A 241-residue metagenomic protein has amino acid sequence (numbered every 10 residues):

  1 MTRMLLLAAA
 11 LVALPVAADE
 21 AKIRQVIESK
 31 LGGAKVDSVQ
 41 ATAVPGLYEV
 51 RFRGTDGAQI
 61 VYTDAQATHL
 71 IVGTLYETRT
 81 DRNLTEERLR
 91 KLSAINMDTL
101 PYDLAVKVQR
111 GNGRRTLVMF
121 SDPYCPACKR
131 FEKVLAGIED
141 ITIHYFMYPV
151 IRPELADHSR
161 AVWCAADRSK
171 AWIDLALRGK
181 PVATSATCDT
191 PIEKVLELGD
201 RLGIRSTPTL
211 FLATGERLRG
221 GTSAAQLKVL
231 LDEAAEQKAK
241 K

Functional and structural regions predicted by a protein language model:
M1-L5: Bacterial N-terminal signal peptides that target proteins for export
L7-A17: Hydrophobic h-region of N-terminal signal peptides that target proteins for export in Gram-negative bacteria
A17-R160, D174-L177, P181-T207, A224-K241: Extracytoplasmic thiol/disulfide redox context detector
A166-I173: Conserved, helical-rich catalytic subdomain that frames metal- and/or nucleotide-binding sites in enzyme alpha/beta
A213-T214: Short strand-turn-strand beta-turns centered on an Asx-Gly dipeptide
